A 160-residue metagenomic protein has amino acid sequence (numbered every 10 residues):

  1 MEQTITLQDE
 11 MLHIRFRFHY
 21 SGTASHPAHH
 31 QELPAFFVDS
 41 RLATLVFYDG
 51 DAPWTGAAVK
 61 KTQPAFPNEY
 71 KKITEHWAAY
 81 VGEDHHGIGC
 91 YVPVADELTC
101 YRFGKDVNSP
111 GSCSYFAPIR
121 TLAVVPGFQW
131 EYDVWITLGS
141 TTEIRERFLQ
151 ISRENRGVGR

Functional and structural regions predicted by a protein language model:
M1-T6: Hydrophobic/aromatic beta-strand elements that line small-molecule binding cavities or substrate pockets in beta-rich
L7-Q8, K72: Extracellular/periplasmic catalytic domains that process cell-envelope and extracellular macromolecules
Q8-A52: Acidic (Asp/Glu-rich), glycine- and aromatic
H29-Q31, D39-T44, K61-T62, D106 (+2 more regions): Glycine-rich loops and low-complexity Gly/Arg-rich segments that provide flexible linkers or classic glycine-based
S40-V59, P93-P110: The feature marks short-to-medium sequence segments in extracytoplasmic or secretory-pathway proteins
A52-I73: Extended amphipathic alpha-helical segments with heptad-repeat/coiled-coil character used for oligomerization, fusion
T74-R160: Beta-strand-rich recognition/accessory modules
